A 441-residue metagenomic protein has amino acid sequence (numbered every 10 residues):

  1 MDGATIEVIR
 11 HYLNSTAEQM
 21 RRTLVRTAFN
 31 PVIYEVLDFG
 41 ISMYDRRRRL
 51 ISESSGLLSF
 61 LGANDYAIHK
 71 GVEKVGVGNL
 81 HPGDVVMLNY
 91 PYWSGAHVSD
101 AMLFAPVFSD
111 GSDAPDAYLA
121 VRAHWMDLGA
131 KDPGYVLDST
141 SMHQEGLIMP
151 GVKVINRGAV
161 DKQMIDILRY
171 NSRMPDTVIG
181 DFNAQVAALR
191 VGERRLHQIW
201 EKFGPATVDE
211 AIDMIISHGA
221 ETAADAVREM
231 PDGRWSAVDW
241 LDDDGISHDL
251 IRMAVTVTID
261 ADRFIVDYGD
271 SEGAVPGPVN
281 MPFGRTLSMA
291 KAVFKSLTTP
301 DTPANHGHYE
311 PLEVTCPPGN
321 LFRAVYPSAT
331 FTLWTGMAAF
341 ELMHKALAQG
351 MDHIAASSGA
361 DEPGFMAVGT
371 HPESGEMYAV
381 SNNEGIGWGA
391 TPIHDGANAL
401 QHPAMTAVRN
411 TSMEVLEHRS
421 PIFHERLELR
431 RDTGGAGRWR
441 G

Functional and structural regions predicted by a protein language model:
M1-P82, M87-G111, P115-G441: Glycine/proline-enriched, intrinsically flexible loops and inter-domain linkers
